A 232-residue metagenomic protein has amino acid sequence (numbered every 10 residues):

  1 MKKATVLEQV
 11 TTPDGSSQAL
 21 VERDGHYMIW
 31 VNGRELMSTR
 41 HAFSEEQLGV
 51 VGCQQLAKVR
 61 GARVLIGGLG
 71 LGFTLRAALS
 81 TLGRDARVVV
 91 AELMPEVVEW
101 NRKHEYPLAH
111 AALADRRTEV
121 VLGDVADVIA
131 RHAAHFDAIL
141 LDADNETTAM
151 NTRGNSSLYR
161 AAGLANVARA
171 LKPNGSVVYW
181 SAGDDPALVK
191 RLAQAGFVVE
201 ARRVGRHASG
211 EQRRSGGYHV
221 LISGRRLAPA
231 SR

Functional and structural regions predicted by a protein language model:
M1-W30: N-terminal auxiliary segments of SAM/dcSAM-dependent transferases
A19-Y27, R131, H135-I139, A228: Short, compositionally biased "basic patch" segments
T39: Glycine/serine-rich phosphate-binding loop and adjoining beta1-alpha1 elements at the start of nucleotide-handling
A42-L171, Y179-A182, V189-K190, A195 (+2 more regions): The AdoMet/dcAdoMet-binding core of the Class I SAM-like
G175: Glycine-centered, phosphate/nucleic-acid-interacting loop/turn motifs that mediate DNA/RNA or nucleotide
I222-R232: C-terminal lobe and adjacent flexible extensions of AdoMet/dcAdoMet transferase-like proteins
